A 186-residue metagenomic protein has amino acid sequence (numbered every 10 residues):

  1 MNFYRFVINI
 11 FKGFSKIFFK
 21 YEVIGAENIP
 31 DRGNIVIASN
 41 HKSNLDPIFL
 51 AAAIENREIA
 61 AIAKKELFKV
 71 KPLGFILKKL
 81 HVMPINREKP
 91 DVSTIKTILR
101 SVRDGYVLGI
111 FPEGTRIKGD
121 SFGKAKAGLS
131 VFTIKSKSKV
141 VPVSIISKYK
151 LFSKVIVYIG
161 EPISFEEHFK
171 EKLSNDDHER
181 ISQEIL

Functional and structural regions predicted by a protein language model:
N2, T94-L186: Non-catalytic C-terminal accessory region of glycerolipid acyltransferases and related lyso-lipid remodeling enzymes
F3-V7, K16, P30-K89: Catalytic core of membrane glycerolipid acyltransferases/transacylases, capturing the structured, soluble-facing
F11, K79-I85, P112-R116: Short, basic, glycine/proline-bearing loop/turn elements
K16-I24: Short gly/ser/thr-rich secondary-structure transition/capping motifs
V23-A26, V70, V92-I95: Structural motif corresponding to alpha-helix initiation and N-cap regions
G25, N40, A63-K64, H81 (+2 more regions): A secondary-structure boundary/capping signal
E27-P30, L99-R100: Short amphipathic alpha-helix with an adjacent loop that forms part of the alpha/beta core around
N28, K42, S147-Y149: Short polar/acidic secondary-structure junctions
